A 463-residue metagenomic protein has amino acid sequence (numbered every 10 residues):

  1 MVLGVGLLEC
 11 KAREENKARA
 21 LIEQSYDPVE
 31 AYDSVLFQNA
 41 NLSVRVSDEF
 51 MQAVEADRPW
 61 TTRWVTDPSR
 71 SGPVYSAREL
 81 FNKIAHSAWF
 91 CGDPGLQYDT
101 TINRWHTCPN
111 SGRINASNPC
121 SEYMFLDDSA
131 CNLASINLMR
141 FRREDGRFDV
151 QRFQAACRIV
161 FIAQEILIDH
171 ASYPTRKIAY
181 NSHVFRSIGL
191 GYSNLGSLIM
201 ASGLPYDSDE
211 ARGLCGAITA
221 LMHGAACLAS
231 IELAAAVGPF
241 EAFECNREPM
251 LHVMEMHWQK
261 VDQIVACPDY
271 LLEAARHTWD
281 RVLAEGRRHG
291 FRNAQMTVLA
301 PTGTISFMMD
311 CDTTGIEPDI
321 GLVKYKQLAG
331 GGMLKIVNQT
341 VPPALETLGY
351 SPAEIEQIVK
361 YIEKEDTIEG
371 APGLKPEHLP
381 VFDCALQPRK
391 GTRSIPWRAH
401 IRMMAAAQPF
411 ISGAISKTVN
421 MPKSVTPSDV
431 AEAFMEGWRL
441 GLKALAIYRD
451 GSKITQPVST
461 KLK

Functional and structural regions predicted by a protein language model:
M1-A155, D169-N181, C215, A226-A284 (+1 more regions): Active-site cavity-forming subdomains of large catalytic enzyme subunits
L3, Y192-S197, A226-S230, V341 (+2 more regions): Extended, hydrophobic alpha-helical segments in both membrane/secreted and soluble proteins
A12-R13, M51-W60, N82-D93, L138 (+13 more regions): Generic secondary-structure signature for well-ordered alpha-helical cores
V44, D48, V74, R78 (+11 more regions): Electropositive phosphate-/nucleotide-binding environments in soluble metabolic enzymes
L80, Q97, G191-N194, A226 (+3 more regions): Residue-level detector of well-ordered alpha-helical segments, enriched for hydrophobic/aromatic packing positions
S87-S202, D310-L348, H378-P388, Q408: Function-dense linear segments that define catalytic or interfacial modules in macromolecule-processing proteins
E122-M124, Q164, I168-D169, A235 (+3 more regions): Catalytic alpha/beta core of large soluble enzyme barrels
D209-G224: Short secondary-structure subsegments characteristic of cysteine-rich extracellular domains
